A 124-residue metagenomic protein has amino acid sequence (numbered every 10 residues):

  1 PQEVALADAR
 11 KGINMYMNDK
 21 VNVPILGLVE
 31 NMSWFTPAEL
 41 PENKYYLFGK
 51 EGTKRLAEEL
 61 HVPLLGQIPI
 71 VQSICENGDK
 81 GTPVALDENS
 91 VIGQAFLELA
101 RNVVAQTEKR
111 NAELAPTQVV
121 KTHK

Functional and structural regions predicted by a protein language model:
P1-E76: Conserved catalytic-core segment of NTP-binding enzymes
G78-I92: C-terminal boundary of histidine-terminating zinc-finger modules
N89-A112: Histidine-centered active-site loop/cap adjacent to the catalytic His in serine esterases/O-acetyl transfer systems
N102, A112-K124: A short, charged, Gly/Pro-tolerant segment at domain boundaries
